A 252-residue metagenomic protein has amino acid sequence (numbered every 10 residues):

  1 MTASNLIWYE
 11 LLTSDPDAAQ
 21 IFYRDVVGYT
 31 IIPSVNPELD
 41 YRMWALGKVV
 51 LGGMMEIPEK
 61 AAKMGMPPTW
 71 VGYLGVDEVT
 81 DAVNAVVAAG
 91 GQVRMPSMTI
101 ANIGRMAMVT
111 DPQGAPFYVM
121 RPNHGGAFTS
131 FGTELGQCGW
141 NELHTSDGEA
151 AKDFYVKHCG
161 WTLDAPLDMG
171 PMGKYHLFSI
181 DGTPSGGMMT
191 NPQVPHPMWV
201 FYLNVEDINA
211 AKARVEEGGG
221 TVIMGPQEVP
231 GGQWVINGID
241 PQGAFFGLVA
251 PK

Functional and structural regions predicted by a protein language model:
M1-A3, I7-V50, A88, P96-G104 (+3 more regions): Core segments of cupin and vicinal oxygen chelate
M1-Q20, T69-G72, M120-K152, W161-D164 (+2 more regions): N-terminal beta-strand motif that seeds the catalytic metal site of vicinal oxygen chelate
T2-S4, P37-L39, G65-T69, N102 (+4 more regions): Short, solvent-exposed coil/turn segments
D15-D17, A45-V50, G72-Q113, D147-E149 (+1 more regions): Vicinal oxygen chelate
R24, W44, M66-T69, V87-A88 (+8 more regions): Surface-exposed beta-strand edges and their flanking turn/coil or helix-capping segments
Y29-G65, D111-P112, P116-H124, T162-M198 (+3 more regions): Conserved short beta-strand elements that form part of the metal-binding/catalytic scaffold of enzyme active sites
